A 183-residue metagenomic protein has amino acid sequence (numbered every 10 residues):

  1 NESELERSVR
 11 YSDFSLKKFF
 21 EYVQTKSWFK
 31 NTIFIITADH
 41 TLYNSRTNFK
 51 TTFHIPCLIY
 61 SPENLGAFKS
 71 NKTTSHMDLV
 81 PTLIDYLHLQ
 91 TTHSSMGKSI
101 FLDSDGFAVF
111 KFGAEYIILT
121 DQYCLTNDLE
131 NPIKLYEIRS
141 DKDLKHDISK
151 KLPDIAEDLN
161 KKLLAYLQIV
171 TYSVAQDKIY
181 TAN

Functional and structural regions predicted by a protein language model:
N1-N183: Solvent-exposed soluble domains appended to multi-pass membrane proteins
